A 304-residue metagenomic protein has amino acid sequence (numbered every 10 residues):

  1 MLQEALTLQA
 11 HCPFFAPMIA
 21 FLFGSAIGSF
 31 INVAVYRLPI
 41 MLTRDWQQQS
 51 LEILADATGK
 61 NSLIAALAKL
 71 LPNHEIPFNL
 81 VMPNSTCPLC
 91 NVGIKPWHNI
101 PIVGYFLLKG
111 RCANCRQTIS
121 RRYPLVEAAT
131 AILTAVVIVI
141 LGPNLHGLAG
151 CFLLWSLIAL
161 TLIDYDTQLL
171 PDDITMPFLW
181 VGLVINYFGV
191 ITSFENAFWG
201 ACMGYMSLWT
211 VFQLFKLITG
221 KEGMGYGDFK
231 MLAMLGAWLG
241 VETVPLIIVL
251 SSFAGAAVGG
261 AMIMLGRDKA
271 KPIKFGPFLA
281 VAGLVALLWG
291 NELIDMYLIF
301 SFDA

Functional and structural regions predicted by a protein language model:
L2-R37, M41, T210-E222, L232-A304: Alpha-helical transmembrane segments
T7, A20, H146-A254, M296-A304: Functional transmembrane core segments of multi-pass inner-membrane proteins
V35-P39, P88, H98, D166 (+2 more regions): Membrane-interfacial helix-loop segments of redox and metal-homeostasis proteins, especially TM-loop-TM junctions
L38, P77, M82, W97-I100 (+4 more regions): Interhelical loop and helix-boundary elements at the membrane-water interface of polytopic inner-membrane proteins
L38-R122: Membrane-proximal soluble regions of multi-pass membrane proteins
N84, N91-G150, G227-D228, A233-M234 (+1 more regions): Multi-pass membrane catalytic core of lipid/isoprenoid biosynthesis enzymes
E127-L133, T175-V181, F229-M231, F275-A280: Core segments of transmembrane alpha-helices that mediate helix-helix packing or line hydrophobic substrate/ligand
V139-L141, T161-Y165, N186-G189, M264-G266 (+1 more regions): Structural signal for the C-terminal ends of transmembrane alpha-helices and the immediately following loop
